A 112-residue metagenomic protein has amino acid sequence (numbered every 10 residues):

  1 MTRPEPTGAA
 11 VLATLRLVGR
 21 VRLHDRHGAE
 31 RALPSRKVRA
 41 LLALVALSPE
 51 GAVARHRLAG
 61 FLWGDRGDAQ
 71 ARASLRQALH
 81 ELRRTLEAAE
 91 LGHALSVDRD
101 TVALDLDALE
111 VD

Functional and structural regions predicted by a protein language model:
M1-D112: Intrinsically disordered, low-complexity protein-interaction/activation regions
